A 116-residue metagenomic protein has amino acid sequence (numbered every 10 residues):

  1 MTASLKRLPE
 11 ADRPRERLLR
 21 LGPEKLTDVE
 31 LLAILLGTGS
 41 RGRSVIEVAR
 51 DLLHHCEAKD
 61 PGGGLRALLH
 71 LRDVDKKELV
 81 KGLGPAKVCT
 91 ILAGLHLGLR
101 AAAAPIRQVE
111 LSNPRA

Functional and structural regions predicted by a protein language model:
M1-V80: Long, highly charged, low-complexity intrinsically disordered interaction regions that mediate electrostatic DNA/RNA
K87-G98: Structured, non-catalytic alpha/beta "coupling" segments that mediate domain-domain communication and provide generic
A102-A116: Long, charged amphipathic helices and adjacent flexible linkers at domain junctions
